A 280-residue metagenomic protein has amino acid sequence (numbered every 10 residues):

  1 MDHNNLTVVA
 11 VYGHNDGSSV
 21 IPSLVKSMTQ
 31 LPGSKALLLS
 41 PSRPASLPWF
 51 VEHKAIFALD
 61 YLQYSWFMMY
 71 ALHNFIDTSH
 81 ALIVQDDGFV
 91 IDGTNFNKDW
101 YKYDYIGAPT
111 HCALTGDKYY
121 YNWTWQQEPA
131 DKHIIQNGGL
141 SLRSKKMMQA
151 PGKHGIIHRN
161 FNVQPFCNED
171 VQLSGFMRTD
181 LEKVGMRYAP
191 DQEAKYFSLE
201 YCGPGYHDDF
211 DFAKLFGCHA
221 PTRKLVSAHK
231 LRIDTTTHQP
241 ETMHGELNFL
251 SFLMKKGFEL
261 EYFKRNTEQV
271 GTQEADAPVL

Functional and structural regions predicted by a protein language model:
M1-H80: N-terminal anchoring/stem segment of glycosyltransferases
G13-V20, Y61-S65, N74, K132-S141 (+1 more regions): Aromatic-acidic/polar surface patches that form glycan- and anion
A36, D86-D87, S144: Generic structural signal for small/hydrophobic residues in well-ordered secondary structure, especially within
T78-V90: Short beta-strand-to-loop acidic/aromatic patch adjacent to the donor-nucleotide binding site
F89-W125: Conserved donor-nucleotide/metal-binding helix-loop-beta segment in metal-dependent transferases, i.e., the alpha-helix
W125-D131: Short, P/G- and charge-enriched loop/turn segments at secondary-structure junctions
H133-D276: Catalytic core and acceptor-binding pocket of nucleotide-sugar-dependent glycosyltransferases
